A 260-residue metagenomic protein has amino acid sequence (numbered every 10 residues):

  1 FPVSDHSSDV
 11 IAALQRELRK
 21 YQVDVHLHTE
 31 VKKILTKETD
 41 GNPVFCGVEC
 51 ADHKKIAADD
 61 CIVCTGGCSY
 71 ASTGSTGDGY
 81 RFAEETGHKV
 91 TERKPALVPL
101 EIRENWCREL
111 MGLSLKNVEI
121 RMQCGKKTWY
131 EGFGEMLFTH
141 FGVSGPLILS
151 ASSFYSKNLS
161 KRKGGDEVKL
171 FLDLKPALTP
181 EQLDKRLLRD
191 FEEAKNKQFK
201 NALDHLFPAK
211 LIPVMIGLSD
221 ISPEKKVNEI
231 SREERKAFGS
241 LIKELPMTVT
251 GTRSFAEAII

Functional and structural regions predicted by a protein language model:
F1-R16, H26, Y70-G74, N105 (+1 more regions): Short beta-strand to alpha-helix junction loop
V3-I11, R19, L97-N105, T252-I260: Flavin (FAD/FMN) cofactor-binding core of flavoprotein oxidoreductases
R19-V31, R93: A conserved beta-strand/loop element that lines the FAD pocket in flavoprotein oxidoreductases
L27, P213-I260: A glycine-rich dinucleotide-binding beta-alpha-beta segment and adjacent secondary-structure elements that constitute
L27-V44: A conserved short coil-to-beta-strand element within the FAD-binding core of flavoproteins
V31, K55-S72, A83-E84, M136-F141: Short hydrophobic core segments
A71-T91: Glycine-rich beta-alpha-beta "Rossmann" dinucleotide-binding loop(s) and their flanking helix/strand
K89-K94, E101-K226: An anion/pyrophosphate-binding glycine-rich loop and adjacent beta-alpha core in soluble alpha-beta enzymes
